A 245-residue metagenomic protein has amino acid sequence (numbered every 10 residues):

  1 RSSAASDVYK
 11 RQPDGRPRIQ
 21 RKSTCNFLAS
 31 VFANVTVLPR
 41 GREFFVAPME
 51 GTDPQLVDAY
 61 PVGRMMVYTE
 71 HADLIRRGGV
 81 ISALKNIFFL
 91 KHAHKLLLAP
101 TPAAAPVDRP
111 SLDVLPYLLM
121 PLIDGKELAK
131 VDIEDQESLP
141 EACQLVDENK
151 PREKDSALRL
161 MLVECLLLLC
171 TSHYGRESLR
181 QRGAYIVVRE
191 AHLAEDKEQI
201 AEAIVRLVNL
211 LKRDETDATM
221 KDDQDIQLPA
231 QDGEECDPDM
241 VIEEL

Functional and structural regions predicted by a protein language model:
R1-A5, Y9-Q12: Single conserved hydrophobic/aromatic residue that forms the stacking wall/gate of nucleotide- or nucleobase-binding
S3, L98-A157, T216-L245: Acidic, serine/threonine- and proline-enriched intrinsically disordered linkers and terminal tails in large eukaryotic
S3, R16-Q20, R42-Q55, H94-L112 (+2 more regions): HEAT/armadillo-like alpha-solenoid scaffolds in large eukaryotic assembly and transport factors
Q20-E43, V67, G78-K95, A157-S172 (+1 more regions): Alpha-helical solenoid repeat architecture
R21, A72-D73, D155, D196-K197: Short inter-helical turns and helix N-cap capping residues of alpha-solenoid HEAT/ARM repeat scaffolds
A59-M66, H94, R109-L119, Y185 (+1 more regions): Amphipathic alpha-helical scaffolding segments comprising HEAT/armadillo-like alpha-solenoid repeats
P151, D155-A194: Charged, surface-exposed interaction regions in soluble eukaryotic proteins
R176-K221: C-terminal interaction modules of eukaryotic adaptor/scaffold proteins
